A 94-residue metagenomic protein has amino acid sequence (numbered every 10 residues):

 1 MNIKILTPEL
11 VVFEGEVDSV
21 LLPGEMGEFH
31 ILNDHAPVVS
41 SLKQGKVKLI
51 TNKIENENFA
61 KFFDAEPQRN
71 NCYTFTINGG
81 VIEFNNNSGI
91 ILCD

Functional and structural regions predicted by a protein language model:
N2-D94: Compact, glycine-rich, soluble single-domain proteins
